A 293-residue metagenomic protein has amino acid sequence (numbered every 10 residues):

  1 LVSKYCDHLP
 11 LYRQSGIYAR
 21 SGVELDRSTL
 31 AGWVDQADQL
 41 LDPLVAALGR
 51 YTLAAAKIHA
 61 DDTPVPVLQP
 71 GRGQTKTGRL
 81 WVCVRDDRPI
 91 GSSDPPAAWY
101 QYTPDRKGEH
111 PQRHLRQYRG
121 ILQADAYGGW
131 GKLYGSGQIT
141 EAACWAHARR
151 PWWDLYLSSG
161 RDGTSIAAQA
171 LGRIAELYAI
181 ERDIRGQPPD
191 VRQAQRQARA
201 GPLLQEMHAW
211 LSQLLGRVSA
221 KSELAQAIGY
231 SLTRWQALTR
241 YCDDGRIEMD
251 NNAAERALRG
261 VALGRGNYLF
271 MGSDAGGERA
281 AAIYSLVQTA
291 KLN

Functional and structural regions predicted by a protein language model:
L1-N293: Catalytic center-proximal scaffold of phosphoryl-transfer enzymes
